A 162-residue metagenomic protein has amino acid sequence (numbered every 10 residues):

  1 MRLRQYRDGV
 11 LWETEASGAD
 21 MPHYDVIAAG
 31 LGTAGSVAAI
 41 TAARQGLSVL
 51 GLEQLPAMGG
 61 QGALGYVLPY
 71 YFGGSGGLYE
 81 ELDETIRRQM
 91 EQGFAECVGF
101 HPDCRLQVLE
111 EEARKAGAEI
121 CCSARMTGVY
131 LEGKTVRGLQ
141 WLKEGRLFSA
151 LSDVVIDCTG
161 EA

Functional and structural regions predicted by a protein language model:
R2-Y6, E15, H23, T41 (+3 more regions): Conserved N-terminal/central alpha/beta ligand/cofactor-binding core
W12: Metallocofactor- and cofactor-centric catalytic cores in central/energy metabolism, strongly enriched
G18-G32: Beta1/beta-strand and adjacent pyrophosphate-binding region of the FAD-binding site in flavoprotein oxidoreductases
P22-Y24, G145-V154: Core beta-strand elements of the Rossmann-like FAD/NAD(P) dinucleotide-binding domain in flavoenzyme oxidoreductases
A29, A150-E161: Short hydrophobic core segments
G35: N-terminal Rossmann-fold NAD(P) dinucleotide-binding loop
R137, A162: Glycine-centered loop/turn positions within well-structured domains that cap or flank conserved ligand/cofactor-binding
